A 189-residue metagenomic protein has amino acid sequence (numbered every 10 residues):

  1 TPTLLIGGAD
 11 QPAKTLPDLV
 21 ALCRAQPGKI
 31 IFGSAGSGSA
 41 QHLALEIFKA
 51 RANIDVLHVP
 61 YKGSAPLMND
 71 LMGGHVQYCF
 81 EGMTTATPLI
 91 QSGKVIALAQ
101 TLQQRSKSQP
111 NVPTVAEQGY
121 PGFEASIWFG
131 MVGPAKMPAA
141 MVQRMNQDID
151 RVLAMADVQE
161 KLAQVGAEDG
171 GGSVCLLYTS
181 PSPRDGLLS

Functional and structural regions predicted by a protein language model:
T1-P2, Q91, G122-I127: Short Pro/Gly-enriched coil loops immediately N-terminal to beta-strands
T1-P66, V115, W128-K161: Hinge/capping helix and adjacent helix->loop/strand transition within the periplasmic-binding protein
Q26-K29, M72-E81, K94-I96: Alpha-to-beta junction loops
I47, R51, A65-H75, T84-S92: Short helices/loops that flank or line small-molecule/ion binding pockets
I54-D55, L89-Q100, K107-G119: Ligand-binding "clamshell"
S64, E81-A86, T101-Q103, I127 (+1 more regions): Beta->alpha turn/N-cap motifs
V158-L177: Mature extracytoplasmic/periplasmic domains
Y178-P183: Conserved small/polar residues in nucleotide/adenosyl-binding loops
